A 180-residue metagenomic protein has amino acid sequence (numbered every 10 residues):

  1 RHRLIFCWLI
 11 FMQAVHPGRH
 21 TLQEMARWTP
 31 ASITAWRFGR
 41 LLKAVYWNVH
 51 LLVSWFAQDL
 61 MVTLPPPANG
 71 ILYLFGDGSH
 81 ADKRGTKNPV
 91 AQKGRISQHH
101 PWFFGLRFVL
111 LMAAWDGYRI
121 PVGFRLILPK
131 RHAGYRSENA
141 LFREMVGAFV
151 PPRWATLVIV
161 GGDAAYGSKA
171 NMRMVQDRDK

Functional and structural regions predicted by a protein language model:
R1-R3, Q13-A14, Y118, F124 (+2 more regions): A short, flexible helix-boundary coil/loop motif
R1-V49: Gly/serine-rich nucleotide phosphate-binding loop at the start of the catalytic core of nucleotide/ADP-ribose-handling
F11-M12, L41-Y118, L128: Active-site-proximal, Lys/Arg-enriched surface segment that forms a nucleic-acid-binding/basic interface patch
P17-H20, W115-P121: Short helix-capping/linker segments at secondary-structure and domain boundaries
W28, D59-T63, E144-P152: A generic secondary-structure signal
Y73-G76, P121-G123, V160-G161: A structural signal for short, well-ordered beta-strand segments and their strand-loop junctions that often border
L126-K180: An internal, acidic/charged active-site-proximal segment that coordinates divalent cations and/or engages
